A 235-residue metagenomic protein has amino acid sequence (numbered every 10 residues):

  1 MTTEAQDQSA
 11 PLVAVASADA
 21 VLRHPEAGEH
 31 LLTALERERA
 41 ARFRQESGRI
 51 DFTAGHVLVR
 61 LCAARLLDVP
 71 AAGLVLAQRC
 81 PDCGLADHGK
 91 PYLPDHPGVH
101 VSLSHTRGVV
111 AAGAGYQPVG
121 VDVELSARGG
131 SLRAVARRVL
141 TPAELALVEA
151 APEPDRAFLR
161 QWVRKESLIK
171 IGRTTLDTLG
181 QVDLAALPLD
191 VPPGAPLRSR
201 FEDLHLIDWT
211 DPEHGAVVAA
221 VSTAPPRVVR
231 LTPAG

Functional and structural regions predicted by a protein language model:
M1-G235: Core catalytic alpha/beta fold that binds nucleotide/phospho-ligands
